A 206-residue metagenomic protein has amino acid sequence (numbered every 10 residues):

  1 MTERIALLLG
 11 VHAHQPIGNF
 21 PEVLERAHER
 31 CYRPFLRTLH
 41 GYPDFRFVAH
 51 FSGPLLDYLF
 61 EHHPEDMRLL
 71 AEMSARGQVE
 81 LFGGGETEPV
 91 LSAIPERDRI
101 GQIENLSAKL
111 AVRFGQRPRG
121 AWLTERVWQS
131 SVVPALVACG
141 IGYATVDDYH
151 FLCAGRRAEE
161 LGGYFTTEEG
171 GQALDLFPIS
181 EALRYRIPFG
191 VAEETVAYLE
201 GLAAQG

Functional and structural regions predicted by a protein language model:
M1-R119, R126-Y185, V191-Q205: Catalytic alpha-helical scaffold of carbohydrate-active enzymes acting on polysaccharides/glycoconjugates
